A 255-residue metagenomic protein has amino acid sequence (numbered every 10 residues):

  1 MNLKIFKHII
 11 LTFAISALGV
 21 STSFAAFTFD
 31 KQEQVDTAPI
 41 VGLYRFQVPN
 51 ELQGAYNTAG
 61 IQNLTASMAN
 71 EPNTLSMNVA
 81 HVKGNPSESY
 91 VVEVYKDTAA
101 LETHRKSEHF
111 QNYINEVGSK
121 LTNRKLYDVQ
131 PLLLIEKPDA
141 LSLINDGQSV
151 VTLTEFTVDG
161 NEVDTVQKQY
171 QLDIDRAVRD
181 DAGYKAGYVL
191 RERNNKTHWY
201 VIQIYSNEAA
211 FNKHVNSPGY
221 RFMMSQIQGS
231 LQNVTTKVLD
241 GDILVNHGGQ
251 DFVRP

Functional and structural regions predicted by a protein language model:
M1-I10: Bacterial N-terminal signal peptides that target proteins for export
I9-S21: Bacterial N-terminal signal peptides
A25-A38, N78-S87, N112-V150, E155-D159 (+2 more regions): Glycine-rich beta-strand-turn "strand-cap" elements at beta-sheet edges
P39-L43, I61, P72-T74, P86 (+1 more regions): Extracytoplasmic
R45-Q47, V92-V94, T157, I202-I204: Short hydrophobic/aromatic beta-strand micro-patches that form the beta-sheet surface supporting nucleotide- or nucleic
Q47-T58, T157-Q167: Short, surface-exposed ligand-recognition loops at beta-strand->loop->(often short) alpha-helix junctions that present
Q62-N78, V94-D128, V178-K185, I204-D240: An amphipathic, aromatic/His-enriched active-site/gating alpha helix that lines ligand/cofactor pockets
D146-N207, K213: Conserved small-residue-rich
